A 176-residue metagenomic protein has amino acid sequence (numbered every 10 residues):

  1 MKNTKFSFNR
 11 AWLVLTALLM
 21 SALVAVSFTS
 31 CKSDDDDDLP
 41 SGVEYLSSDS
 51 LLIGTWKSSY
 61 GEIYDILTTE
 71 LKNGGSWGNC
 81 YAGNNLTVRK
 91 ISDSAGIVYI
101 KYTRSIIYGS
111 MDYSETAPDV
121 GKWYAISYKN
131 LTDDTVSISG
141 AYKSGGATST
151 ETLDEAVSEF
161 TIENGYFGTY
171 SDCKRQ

Functional and structural regions predicted by a protein language model:
K2-K5, S21-L52, Q176: Bacterial Sec-dependent N-terminal signal peptides
N3-A17: Bacterial N-terminal signal peptides that target proteins for export
P40-I66, L71-K72: Short N-terminal edge-element motif at the start of the domain
S59-V120, I138, K143-S149: N-terminal glycine/threonine-rich, aromatic-flanked beta-hairpin/loop signature
G121-K129: Low-complexity, intrinsically disordered segments enriched in Ser/Thr together with acidic residues
Y142-Q176: Edge beta-strand at a domain terminus
